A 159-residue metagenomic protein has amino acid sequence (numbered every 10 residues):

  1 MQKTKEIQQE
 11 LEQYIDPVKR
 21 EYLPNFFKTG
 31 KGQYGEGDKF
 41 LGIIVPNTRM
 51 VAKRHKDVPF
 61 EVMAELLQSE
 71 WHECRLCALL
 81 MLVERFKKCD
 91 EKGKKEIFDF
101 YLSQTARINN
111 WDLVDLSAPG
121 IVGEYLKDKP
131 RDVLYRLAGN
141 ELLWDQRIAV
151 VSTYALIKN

Functional and structural regions predicted by a protein language model:
M1-N159: Alpha-helical scaffold domains
